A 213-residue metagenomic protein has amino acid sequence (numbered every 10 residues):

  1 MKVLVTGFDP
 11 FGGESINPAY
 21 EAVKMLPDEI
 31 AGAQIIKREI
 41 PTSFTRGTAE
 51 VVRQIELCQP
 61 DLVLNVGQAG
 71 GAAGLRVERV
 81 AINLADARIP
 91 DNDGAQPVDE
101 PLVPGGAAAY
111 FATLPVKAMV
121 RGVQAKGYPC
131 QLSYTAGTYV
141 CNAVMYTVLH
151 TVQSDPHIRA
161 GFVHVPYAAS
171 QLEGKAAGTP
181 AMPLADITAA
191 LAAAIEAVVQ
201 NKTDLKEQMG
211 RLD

Functional and structural regions predicted by a protein language model:
M1-A136, L149-H157, A177-D213: N-terminal catalytic or cofactor-binding beta/alpha core of small enzyme domains
V140-L149: Hydrophobic, aromatic-enriched interface-forming segments
A160: Glycine-rich phosphate/pyrophosphate-binding loops and their adjacent beta-strand/loop elements at enzyme active sites
H164-S170: An accessory alpha-helical subdomain
L172-K175: Short conserved micro-motifs at the rims of enzyme active sites and ligand-binding pockets
